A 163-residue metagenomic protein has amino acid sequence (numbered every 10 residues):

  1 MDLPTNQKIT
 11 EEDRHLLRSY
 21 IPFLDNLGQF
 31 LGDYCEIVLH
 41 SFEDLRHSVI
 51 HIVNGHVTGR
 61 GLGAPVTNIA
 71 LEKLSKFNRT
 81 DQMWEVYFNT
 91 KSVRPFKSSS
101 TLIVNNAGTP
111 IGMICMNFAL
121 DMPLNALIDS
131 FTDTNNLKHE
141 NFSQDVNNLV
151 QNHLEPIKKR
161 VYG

Functional and structural regions predicted by a protein language model:
D2-I21, G28-F30, G112-M113, F118-G163: Juxtadomain coupling helices with adjacent low-complexity linkers
E11-E12, E36, E43, E72 (+3 more regions): Glutamate identity and glutamate-enriched acidic tracts
R14, R18, L24, M83-E85 (+3 more regions): Short, well-ordered helical secondary-structure segments
L24-W84, T90-K91: Structured interaction and signal-relay segments at domain junctions
Y34-E36, S41, V57, Y87 (+4 more regions): Residue-level signal for functionally critical sites in structured catalytic/ligand-binding pockets
R46-T58, N89-P95, S100, Q151-G163: Proteins with a high burden of low-complexity, intrinsically disordered sequence enriched in S/T/G/P/A and R, requiring
I69, K73-S130: Sensory/regulatory domains in signal-transduction proteins
